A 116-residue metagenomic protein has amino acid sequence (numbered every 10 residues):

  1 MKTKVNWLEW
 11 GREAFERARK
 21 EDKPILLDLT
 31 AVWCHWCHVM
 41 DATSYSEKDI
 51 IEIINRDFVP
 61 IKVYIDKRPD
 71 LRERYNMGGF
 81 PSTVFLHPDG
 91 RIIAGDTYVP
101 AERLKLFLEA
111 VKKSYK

Functional and structural regions predicted by a protein language model:
M1-K116: Replace the tail clause
